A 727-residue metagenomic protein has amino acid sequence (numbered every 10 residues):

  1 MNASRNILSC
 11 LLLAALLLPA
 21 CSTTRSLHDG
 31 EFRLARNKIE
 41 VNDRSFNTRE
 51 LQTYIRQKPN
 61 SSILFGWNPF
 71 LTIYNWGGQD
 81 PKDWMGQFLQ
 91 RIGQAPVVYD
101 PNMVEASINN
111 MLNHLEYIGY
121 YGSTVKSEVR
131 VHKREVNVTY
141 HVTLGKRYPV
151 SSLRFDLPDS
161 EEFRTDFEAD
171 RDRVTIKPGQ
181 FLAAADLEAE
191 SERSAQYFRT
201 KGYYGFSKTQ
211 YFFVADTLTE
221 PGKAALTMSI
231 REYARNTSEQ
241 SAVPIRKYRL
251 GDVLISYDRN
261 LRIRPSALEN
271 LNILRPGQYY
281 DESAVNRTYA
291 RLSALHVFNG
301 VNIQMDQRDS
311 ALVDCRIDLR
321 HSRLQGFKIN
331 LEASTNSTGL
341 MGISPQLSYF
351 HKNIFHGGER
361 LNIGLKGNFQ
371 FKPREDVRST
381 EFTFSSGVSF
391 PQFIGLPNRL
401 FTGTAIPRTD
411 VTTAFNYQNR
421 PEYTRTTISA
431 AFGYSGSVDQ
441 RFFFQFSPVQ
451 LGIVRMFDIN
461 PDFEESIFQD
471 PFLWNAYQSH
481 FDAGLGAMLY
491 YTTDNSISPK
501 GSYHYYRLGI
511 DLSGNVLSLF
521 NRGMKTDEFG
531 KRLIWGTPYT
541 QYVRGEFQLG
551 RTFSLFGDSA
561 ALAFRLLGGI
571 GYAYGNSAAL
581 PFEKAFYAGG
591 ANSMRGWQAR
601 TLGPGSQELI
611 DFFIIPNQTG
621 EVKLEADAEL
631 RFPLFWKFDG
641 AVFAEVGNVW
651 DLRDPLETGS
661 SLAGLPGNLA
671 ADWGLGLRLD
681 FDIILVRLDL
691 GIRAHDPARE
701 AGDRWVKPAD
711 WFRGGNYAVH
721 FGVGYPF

Functional and structural regions predicted by a protein language model:
M1-L8: Bacterial N-terminal signal peptides that target proteins for export
L18-A20: C-terminal motif of bacterial Sec signal peptides marking the signal peptidase cleavage site
S22-T335, L365-F371, F401, G545-F547 (+1 more regions): Periplasmic polypeptide-binding modules associated with outer-membrane biogenesis and secretion
K133, K146, L512, L555-G557 (+1 more regions): A generic beta-sheet turn/junction motif
E162-T165, D281-R507, R595-G596, L602 (+3 more regions): Gram-negative/organellar outer-membrane beta-barrel architecture
A333-S334, H351-N353, G367-Q370, L656-F681 (+1 more regions): Strand-loop-strand
S334-G339, Q445-F632, V642-V646, W650-L662 (+1 more regions): C-terminal outer-membrane beta-barrel translocator/porin domains of Gram-negative envelope proteins and their
G640-F643, L685-G691: Conserved active-site loop/cleft motifs that coordinate metal ions or position small ligands
